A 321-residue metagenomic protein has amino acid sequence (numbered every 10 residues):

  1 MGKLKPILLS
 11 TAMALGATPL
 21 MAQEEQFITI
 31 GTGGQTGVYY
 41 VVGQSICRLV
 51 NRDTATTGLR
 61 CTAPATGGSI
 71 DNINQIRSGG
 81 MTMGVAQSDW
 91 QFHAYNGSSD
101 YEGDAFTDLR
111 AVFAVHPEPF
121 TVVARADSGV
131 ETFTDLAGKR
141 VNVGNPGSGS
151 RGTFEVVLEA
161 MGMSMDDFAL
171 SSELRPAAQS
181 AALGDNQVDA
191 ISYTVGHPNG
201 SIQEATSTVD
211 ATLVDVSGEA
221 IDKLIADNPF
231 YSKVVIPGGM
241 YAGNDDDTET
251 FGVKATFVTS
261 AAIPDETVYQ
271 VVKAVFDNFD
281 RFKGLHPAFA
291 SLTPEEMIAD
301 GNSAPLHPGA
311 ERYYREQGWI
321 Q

Functional and structural regions predicted by a protein language model:
M1-L8: Bacterial N-terminal signal peptides that target proteins for export
S10-G16: Bacterial N-terminal signal peptides
T18-A22: Sec/Tat signal peptide C-region and signal peptidase I cleavage site
Q23-H93, E102: N-terminal (or domain-start) structured segment
F27-D53, E118-D185, D300, A304-G309: Bilobed "Venus flytrap"/periplasmic-binding protein-like clamshell domains and structurally analogous long
M81-H116, G196-N199: Acidic, polar ligand-binding/catalytic clefts
S88-W90, S98-D100, S128, S164-V258 (+1 more regions): Pocket-lining segment of extracytoplasmic ligand-binding domains
A178, G184-N186, V195-L213, K223-A226 (+2 more regions): An extracytoplasmic/periplasmic, membrane-proximal ligand-sensing/linker region
